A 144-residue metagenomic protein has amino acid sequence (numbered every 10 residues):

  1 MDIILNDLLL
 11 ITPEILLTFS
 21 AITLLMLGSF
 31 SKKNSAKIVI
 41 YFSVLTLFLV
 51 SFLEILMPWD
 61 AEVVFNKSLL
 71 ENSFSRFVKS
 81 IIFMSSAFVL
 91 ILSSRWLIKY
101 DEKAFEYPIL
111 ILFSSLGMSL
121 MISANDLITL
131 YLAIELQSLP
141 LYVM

Functional and structural regions predicted by a protein language model:
M1-M144: Alpha-helical transmembrane segments of multi-pass membrane proteins predominantly involved in bioenergetics
